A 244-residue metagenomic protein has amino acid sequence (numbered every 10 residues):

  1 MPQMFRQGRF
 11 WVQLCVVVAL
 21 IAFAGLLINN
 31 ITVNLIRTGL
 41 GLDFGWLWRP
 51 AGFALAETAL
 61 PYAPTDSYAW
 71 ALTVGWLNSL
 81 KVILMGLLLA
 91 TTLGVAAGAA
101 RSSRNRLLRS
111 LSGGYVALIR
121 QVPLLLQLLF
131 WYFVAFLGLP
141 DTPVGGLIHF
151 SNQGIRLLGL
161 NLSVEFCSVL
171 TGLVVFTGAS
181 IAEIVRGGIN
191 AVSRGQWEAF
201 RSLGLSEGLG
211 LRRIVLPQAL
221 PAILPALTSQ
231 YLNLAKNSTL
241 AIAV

Functional and structural regions predicted by a protein language model:
M1-V244: Transmembrane alpha-helices and adjacent helix-loop boundaries
